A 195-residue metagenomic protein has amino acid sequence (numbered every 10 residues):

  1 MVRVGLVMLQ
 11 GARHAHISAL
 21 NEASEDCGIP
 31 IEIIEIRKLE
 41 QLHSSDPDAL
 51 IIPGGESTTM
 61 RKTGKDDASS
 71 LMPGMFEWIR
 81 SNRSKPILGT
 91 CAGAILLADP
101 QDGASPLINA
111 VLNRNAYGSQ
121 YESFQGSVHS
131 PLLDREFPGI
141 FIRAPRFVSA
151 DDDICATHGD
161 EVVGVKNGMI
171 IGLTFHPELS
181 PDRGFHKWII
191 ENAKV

Functional and structural regions predicted by a protein language model:
M1-D66, R183-V195: N-terminal beta1-alpha1 cap of cysteine-dependent amidohydrolase-like domains
V2, I29-I31, K85, G103 (+3 more regions): A structural micro-motif
G11, E136, R143-V195: C-terminal and late-domain segments of enzyme folds
R13, S57-T59, A94-L96, V148 (+1 more regions): Glycine-rich nucleotide phosphate-binding loop and flanking beta-alpha elements of Rossmann-like dinucleotide-binding
I51-I52, G89, L173: Redox-cofactor binding/interface segments in oxidoreductases and associated redox assembly factors
E56-H129: Cysteine-nucleophile active-site neighborhood
D102-V163: Pocket-forming structural segment of enzyme catalytic cores
